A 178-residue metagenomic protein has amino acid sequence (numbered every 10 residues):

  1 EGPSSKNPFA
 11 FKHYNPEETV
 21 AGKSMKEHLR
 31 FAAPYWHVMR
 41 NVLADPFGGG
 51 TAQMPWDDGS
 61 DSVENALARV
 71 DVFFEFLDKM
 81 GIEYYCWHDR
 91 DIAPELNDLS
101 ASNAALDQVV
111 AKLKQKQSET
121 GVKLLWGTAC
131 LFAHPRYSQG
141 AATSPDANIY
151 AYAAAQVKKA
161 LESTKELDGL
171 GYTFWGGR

Functional and structural regions predicted by a protein language model:
E1-G171: N-terminal pre-domain/capping segments
T173-R178: Short, structured patches in soluble enzyme cores that scaffold and shape functional sites
